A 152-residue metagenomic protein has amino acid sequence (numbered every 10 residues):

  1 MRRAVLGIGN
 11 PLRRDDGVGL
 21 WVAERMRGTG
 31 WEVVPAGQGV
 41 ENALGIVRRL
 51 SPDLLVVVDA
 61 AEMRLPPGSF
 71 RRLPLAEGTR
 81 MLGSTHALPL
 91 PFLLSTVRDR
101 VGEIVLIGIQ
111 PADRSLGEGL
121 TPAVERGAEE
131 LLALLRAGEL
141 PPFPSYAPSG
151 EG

Functional and structural regions predicted by a protein language model:
M1-A112, E118-G152: N-terminal catalytic or cofactor-binding beta/alpha core of small enzyme domains
